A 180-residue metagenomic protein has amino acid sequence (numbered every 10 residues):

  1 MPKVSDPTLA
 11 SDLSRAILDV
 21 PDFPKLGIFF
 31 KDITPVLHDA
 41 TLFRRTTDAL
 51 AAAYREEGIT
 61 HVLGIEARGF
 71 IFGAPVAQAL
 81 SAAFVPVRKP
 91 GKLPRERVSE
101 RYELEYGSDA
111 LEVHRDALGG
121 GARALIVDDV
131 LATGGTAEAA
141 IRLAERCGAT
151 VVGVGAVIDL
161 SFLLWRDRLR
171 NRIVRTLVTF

Functional and structural regions predicted by a protein language model:
M1-I59: Active-site-facing substrate-recognition patch
P2-L9, R15, E138-F180: PRPP-dependent phosphoribosyltransferase catalytic core
E56, E103-E105, R115-G119, R146-C147 (+1 more regions): Solvent-exposed alpha-helices and their adjacent loops that cap or buttress functional pockets in soluble metabolic
G58-E66: Short glycine-rich phosphate-binding loop at a beta-alpha junction
T60, A122, V152: Conserved acidic residues
I71-A82, I141: Short Gly/Thr/Asp-enriched flexible loops that form oxyanion-binding sites at enzyme active sites
A82-L125: Short, glycine/charge-rich flexible loops or terminal/linker lids adjacent to PRPP-binding catalytic cores
D129, G134: Conserved G/P- and acidic residue-centered "switch" motifs that form tight phosphate/ATP-binding loops in soluble
